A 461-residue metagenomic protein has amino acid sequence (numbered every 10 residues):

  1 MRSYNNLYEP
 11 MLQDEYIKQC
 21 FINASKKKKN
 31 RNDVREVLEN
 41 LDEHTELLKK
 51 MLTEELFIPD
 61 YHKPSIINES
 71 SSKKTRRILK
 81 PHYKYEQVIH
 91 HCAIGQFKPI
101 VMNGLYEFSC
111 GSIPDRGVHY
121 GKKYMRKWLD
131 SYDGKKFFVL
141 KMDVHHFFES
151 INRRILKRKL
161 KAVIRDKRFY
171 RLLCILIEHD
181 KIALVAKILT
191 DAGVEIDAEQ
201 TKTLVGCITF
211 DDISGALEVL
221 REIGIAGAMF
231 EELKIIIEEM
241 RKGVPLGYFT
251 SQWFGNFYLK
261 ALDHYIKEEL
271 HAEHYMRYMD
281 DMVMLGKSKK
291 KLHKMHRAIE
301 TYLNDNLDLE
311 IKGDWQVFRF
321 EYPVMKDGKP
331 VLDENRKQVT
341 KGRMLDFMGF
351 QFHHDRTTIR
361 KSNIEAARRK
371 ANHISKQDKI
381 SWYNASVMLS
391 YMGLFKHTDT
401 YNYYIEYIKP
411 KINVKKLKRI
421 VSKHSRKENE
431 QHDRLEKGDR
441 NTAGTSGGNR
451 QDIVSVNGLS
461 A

Functional and structural regions predicted by a protein language model:
M1-E46, N429-A461: Non-catalytic, polymerase-adjacent accessory regions of viral genome-replication enzymes
R2-Y8, G95-N152: Active-site-proximal segment of RNA-dependent polymerases
L41-K74: Active-site-flanking structural segment that lines cofactor/substrate pockets
M51-L52, Y132-M279, V283-A298, R319 (+1 more regions): Conserved polymerase palm-domain catalytic core
D60-H62, M276-D280, W315: Short Gly/Ser/Thr- and Asp/Glu-enriched loop/turn motifs at secondary-structure junctions
S71-F108, R221-I236: Glycine/proline-rich, flexible active-site/cofactor-binding loop segments that harbor closely spaced acidic
Q87, H91, A226-G227, E231-R241 (+4 more regions): Right-hand nucleic-acid polymerase module
